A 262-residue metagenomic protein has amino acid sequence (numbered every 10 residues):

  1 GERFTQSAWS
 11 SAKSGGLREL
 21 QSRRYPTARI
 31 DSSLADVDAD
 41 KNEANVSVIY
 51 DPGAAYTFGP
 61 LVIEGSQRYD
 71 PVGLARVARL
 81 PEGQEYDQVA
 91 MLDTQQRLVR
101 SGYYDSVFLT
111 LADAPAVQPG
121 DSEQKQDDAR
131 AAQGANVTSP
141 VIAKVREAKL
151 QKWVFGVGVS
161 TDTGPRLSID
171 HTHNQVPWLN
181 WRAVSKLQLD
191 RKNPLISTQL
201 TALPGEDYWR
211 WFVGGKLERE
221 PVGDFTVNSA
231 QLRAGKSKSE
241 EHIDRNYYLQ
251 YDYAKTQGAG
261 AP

Functional and structural regions predicted by a protein language model:
G1-D127, N136-P140, V145-L150, G164: Interaction-mediating elements
R68, D87-P262: Gram-negative/organellar outer-membrane beta-barrel architecture
